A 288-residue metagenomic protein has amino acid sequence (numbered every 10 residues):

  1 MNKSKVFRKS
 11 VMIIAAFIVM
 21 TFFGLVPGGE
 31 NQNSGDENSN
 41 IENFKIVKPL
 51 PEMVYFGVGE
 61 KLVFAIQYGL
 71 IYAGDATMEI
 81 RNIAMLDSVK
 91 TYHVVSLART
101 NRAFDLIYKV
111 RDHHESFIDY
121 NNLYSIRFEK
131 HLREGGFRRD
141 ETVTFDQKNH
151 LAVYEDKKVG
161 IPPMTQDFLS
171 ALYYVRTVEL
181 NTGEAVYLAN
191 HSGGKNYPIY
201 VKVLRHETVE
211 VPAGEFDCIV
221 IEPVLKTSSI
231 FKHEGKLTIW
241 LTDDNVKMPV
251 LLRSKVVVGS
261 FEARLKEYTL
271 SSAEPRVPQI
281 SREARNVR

Functional and structural regions predicted by a protein language model:
M1-N2, L169: Helix-centric, low-specificity signal for extended rod-like, repetitive segments
K3-I14: Bacterial N-terminal signal peptides that target proteins for export
S4-K5, L172, S281: General helical secondary-structure elements
M12-I13, A98, P163-M164, I230: Alpha-helical interaction segments
I13-F22: Bacterial N-terminal signal peptides
L25, N33-F145, L180-R288: Acidic, serine/threonine-rich low-complexity disordered tracts
G135-T177: Hydrophobic, well-structured mid-protein blocks that either form specific transmembrane helices
